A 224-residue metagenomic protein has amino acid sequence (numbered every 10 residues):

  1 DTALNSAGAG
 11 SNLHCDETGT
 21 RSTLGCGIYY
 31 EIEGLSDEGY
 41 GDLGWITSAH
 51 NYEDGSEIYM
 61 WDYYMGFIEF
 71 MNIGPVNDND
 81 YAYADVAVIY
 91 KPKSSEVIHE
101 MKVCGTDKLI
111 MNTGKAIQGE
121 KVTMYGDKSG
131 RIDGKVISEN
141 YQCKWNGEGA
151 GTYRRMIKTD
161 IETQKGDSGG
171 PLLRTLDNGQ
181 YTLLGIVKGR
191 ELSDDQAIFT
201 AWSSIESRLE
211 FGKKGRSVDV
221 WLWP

Functional and structural regions predicted by a protein language model:
D1-A3: Autoinhibitory propeptides
S6-R154, L173-L176, K188, L222: Serine endopeptidase catalytic core focused on the charge-relay Asp
I157-Q164: Short pre-catalytic strand/loop immediately N-terminal to key active-site residues, enriched for Gly-Thr
G169-P171: Beta-propeller and closely related beta-sheet repeat lectin domains
L173-P224: C-terminal subregion of chymotrypsin/trypsin-like serine protease catalytic domains
